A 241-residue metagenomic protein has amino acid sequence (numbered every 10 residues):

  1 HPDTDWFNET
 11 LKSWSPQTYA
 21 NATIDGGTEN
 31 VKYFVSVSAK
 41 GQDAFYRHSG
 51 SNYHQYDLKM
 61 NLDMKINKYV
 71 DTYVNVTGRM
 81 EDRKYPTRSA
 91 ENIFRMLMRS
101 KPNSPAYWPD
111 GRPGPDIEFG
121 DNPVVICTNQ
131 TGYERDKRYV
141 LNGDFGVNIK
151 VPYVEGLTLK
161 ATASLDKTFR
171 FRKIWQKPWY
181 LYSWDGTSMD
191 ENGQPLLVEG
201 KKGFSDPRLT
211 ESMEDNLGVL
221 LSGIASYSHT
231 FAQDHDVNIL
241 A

Functional and structural regions predicted by a protein language model:
P2-D3, N122-T128, K201-D206: Short glycine/proline-rich turn/loop motifs
P2-S38, Q42-S49, D57-P123, G132-Y139 (+4 more regions): Flexible loop and strand-edge segments within Gram-negative outer membrane beta-barrel domains
V35, V74, F145, L159-A161 (+1 more regions): Membrane-embedded beta-strand positions of outer-membrane beta-barrel proteins
M96, W179-P207: Solvent-exposed loop segments that connect transmembrane elements
K137, D144-L165, K177: Charge-patterned, long linear interaction tracts outside catalytic cores
L217-V219, I239: Hydrophobic, small-residue-rich alpha-helical packing segments that form membrane-like cores
